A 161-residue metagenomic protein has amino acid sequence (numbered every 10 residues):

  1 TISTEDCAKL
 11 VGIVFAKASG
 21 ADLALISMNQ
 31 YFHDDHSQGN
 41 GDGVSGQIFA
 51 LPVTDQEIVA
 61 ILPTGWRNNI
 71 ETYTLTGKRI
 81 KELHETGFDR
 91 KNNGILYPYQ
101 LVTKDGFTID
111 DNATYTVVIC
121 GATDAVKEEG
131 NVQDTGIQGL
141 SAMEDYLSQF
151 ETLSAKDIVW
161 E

Functional and structural regions predicted by a protein language model:
T1-E161: Catalytic centers of hydrolytic enzymes
